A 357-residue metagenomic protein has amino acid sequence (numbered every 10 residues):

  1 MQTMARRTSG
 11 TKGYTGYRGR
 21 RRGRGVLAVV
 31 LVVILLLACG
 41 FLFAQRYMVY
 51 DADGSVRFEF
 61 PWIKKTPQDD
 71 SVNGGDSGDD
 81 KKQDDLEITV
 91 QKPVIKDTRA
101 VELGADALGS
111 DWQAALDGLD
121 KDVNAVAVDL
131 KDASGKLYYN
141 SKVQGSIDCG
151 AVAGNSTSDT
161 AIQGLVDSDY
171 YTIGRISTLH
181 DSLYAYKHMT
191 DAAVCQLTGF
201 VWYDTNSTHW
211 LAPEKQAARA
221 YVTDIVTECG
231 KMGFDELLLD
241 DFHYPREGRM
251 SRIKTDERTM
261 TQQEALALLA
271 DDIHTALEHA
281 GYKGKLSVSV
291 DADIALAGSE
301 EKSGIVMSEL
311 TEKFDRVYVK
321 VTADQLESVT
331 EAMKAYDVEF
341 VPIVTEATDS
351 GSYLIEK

Functional and structural regions predicted by a protein language model:
M1-G25: N-terminal Lys/Arg-rich, disordered targeting/topogenic segments
L27-F43: Hydrophobic membrane-insertion alpha-helices, especially the h-region of bacterial N-terminal signal peptides
M48-D97: N-terminal, intrinsically disordered, polar/charged segments of Gram-positive cell-envelope systems that serve as
T89-L103, L179-T227: Active-site-adjacent "subsite" loops/lids of carbohydrate-active enzymes
D111-L137, E228-L237, E309-Y318: Catalytic domains of carbohydrate-active enzymes, especially glycoside hydrolases
A125, L130, G154-W202: Glycine-rich, aromatic-flanked loop segments that form ligand/cofactor-binding clefts across common enzyme folds
N140-D148, D181-W202, P245, R249-E257: Aromatic- and acidic-residue-enriched segments that line the glycan-binding/catalytic groove of carbohydrate-active
I173-H180, L238-L239, M260-G304, Y318-T322 (+1 more regions): Aromatic-lined carbohydrate-recognition surfaces of secreted/lumenal glycan-active proteins
